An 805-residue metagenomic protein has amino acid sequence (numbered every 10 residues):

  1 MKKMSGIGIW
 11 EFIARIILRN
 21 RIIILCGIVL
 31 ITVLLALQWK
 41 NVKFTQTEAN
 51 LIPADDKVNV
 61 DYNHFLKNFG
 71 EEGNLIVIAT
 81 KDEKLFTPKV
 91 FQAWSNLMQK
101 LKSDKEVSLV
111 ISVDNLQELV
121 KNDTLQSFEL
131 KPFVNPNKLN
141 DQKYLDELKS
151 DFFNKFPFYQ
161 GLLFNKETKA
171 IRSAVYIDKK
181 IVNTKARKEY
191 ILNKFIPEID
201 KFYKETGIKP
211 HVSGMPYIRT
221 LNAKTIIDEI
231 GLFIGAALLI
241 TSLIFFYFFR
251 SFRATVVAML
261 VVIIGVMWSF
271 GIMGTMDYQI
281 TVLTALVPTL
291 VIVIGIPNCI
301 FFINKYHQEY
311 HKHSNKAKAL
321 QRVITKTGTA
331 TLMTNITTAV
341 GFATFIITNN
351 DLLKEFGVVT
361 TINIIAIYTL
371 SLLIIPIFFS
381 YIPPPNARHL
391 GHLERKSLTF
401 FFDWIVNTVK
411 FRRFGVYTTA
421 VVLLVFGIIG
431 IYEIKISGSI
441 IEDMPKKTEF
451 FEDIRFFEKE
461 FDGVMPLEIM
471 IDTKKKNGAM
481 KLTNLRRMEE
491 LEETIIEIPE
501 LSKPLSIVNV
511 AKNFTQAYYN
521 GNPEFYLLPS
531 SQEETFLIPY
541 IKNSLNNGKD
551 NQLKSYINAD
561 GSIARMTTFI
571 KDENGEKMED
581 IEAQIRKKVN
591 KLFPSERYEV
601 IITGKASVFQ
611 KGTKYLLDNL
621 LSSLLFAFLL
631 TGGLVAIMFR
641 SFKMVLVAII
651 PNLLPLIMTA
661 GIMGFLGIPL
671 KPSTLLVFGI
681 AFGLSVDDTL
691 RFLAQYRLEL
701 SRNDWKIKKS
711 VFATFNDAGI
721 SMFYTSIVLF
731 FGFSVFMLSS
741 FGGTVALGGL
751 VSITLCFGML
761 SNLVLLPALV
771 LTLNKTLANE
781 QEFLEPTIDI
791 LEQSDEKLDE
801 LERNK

Functional and structural regions predicted by a protein language model:
K2, T275, I292-N304, G328-I347 (+3 more regions): Transmembrane alpha-helices and their membrane-interface boundaries in multi-pass membrane transporters and channels
K2-F44, I377, G391-I440, E452 (+2 more regions): Signature of alpha-helical transmembrane segments and their immediate interfacial
G27, K89, N96-I171, R187 (+3 more regions): Alpha-helical transmembrane helix bundles of large polytopic membrane transport and channel proteins
W39-L85, F91, N140-F164, V406-K410 (+5 more regions): Solvent-exposed, non-transmembrane loop/terminal regulatory segments of multi-pass membrane proteins
N63, Q92, L139-F252, R486-E489 (+1 more regions): Extracytoplasmic
I227-I280, I347-D351, S622-G667, L738-F741: Interfacial segments of transmembrane alpha-helices in multi-pass membrane proteins
A254-F302, M644-L693, S734, S761-V764 (+2 more regions): Hydrophobic transmembrane alpha-helices and their membrane-interface caps in long multi-pass transport proteins
M259, N298, H311-T348, I649 (+3 more regions): Pore- and gate-forming transmembrane helices of large, multi-pass membrane proteins
